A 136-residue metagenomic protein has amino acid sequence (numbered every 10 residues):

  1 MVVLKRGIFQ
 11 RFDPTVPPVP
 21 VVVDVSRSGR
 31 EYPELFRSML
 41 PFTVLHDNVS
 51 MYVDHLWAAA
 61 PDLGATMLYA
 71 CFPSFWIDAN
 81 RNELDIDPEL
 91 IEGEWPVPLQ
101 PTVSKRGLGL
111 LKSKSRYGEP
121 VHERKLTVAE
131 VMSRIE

Functional and structural regions predicted by a protein language model:
M1-E136: N-terminal catalytic or cofactor-binding beta/alpha core of small enzyme domains
